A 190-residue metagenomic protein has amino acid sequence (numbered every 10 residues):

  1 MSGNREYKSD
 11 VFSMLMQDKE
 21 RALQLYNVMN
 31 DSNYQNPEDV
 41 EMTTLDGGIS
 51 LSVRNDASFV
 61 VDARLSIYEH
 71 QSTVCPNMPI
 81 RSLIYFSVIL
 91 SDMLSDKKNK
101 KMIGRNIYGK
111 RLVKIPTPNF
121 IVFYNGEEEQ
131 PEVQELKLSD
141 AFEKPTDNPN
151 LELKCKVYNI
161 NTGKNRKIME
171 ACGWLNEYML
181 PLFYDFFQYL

Functional and structural regions predicted by a protein language model:
M1-L190: Elongated, amphipathic alpha-helical interaction scaffolds
